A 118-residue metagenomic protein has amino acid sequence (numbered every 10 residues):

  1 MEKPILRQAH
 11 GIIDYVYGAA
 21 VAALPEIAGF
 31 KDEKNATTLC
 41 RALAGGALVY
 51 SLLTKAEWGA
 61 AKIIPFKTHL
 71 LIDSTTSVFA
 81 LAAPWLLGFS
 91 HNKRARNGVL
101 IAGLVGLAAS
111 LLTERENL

Functional and structural regions predicted by a protein language model:
M1-L118: Short amphipathic, positively biased membrane-proximal segments that drive organelle/inner-membrane targeting
